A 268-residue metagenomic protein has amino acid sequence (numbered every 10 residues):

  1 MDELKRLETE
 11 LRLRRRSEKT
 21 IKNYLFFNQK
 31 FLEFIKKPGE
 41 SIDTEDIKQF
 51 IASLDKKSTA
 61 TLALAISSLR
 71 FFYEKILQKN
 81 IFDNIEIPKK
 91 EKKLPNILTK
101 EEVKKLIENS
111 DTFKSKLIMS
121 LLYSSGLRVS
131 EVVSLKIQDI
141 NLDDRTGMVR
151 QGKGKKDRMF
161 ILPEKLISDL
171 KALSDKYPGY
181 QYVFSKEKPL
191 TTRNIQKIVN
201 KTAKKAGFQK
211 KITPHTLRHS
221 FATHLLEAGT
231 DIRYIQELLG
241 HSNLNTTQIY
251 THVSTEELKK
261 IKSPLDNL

Functional and structural regions predicted by a protein language model:
M1-L268: Conserved catalytic core of the tyrosine transesterase superfamily
